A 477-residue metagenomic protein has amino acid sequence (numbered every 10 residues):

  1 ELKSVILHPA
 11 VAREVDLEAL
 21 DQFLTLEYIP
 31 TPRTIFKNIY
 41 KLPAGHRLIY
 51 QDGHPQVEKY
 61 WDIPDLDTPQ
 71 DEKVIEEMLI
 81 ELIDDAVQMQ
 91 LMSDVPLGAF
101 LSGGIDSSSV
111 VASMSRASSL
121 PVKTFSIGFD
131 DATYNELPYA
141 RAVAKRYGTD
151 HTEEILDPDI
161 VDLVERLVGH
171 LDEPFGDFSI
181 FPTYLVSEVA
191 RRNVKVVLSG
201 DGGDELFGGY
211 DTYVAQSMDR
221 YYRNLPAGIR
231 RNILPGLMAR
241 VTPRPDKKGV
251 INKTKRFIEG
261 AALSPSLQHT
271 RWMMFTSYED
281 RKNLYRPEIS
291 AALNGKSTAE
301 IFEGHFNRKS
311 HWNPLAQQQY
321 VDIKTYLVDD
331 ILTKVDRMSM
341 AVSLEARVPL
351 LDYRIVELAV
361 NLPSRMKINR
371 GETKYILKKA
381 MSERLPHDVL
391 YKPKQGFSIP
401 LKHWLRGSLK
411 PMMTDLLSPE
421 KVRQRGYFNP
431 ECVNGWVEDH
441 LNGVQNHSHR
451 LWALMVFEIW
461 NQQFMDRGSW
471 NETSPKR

Functional and structural regions predicted by a protein language model:
E1-L171, T183, S187, S382-E383 (+6 more regions): Cysteine-centered catalytic environments shared across enzyme families
S4-A12, D16-L17, K37-A44, H54 (+5 more regions): Adenosyl-5′-phosphate
V5, S126-I127, E173, S217-L225: Short beta-alpha connecting loops at secondary-structure transitions that line or flank enzyme active sites
L97-D106, D131-A132, F181, L206 (+2 more regions): Glycine-rich loop motifs involved in handling phospho/adenylate chemistry
V168-H170, D211-M218, W470-E472: Short secondary-structure boundary/capping segments
V194-Y210: Short acidic/histidine-rich active-site segments
F207-G236: A mobile, often basic/glycine-rich helix-loop segment that functions as the active-site lid/recognition loop
P226-K255: Alpha-helical "lid/cap" subdomains adjacent to substrate-binding clefts that gate access and reposition the ligand
